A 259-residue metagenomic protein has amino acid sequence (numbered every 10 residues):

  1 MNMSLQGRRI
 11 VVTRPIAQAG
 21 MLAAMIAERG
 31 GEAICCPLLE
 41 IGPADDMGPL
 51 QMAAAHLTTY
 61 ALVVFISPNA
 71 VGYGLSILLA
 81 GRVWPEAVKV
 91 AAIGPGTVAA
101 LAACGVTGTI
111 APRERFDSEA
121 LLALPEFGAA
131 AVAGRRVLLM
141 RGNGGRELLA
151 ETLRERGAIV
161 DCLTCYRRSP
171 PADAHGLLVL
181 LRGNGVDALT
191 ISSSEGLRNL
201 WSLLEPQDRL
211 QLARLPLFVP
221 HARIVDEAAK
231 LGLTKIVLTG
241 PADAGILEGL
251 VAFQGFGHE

Functional and structural regions predicted by a protein language model:
M1-E259: Conserved beta-alpha
